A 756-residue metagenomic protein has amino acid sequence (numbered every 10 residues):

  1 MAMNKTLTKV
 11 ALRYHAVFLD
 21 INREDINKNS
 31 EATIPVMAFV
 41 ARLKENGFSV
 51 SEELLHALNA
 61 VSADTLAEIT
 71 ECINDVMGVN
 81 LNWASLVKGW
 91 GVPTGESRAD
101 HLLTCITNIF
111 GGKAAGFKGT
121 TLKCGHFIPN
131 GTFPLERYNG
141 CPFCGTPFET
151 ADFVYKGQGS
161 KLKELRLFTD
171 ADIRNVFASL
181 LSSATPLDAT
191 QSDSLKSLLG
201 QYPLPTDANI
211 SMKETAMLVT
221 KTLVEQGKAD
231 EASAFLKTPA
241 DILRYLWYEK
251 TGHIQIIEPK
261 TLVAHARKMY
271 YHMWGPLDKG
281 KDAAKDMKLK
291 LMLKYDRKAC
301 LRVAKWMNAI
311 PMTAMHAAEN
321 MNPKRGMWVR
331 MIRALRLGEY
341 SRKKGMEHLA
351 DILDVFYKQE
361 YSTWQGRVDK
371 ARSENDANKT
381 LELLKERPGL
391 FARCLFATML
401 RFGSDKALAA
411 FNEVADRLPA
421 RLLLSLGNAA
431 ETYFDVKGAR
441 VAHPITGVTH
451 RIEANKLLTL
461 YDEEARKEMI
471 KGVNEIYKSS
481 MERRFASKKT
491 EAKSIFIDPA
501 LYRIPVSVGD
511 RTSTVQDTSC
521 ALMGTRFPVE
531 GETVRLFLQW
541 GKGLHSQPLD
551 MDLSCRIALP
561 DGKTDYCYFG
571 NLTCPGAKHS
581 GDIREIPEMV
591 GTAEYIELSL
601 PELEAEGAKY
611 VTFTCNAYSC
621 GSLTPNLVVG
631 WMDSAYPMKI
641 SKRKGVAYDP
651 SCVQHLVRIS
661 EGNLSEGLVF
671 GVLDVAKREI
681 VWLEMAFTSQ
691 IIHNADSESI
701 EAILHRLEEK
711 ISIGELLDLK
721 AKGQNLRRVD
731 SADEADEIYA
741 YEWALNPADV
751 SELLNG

Functional and structural regions predicted by a protein language model:
A2-G756: Intrinsic-disorder/low-complexity signal
